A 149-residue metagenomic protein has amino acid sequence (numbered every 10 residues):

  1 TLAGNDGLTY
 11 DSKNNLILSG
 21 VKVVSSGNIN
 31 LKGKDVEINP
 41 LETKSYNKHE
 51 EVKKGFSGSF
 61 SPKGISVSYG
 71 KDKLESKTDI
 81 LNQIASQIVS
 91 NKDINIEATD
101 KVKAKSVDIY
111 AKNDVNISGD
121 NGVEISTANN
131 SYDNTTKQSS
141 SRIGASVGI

Functional and structural regions predicted by a protein language model:
T1-I149: Binding/recognition "hotspot" determinant
